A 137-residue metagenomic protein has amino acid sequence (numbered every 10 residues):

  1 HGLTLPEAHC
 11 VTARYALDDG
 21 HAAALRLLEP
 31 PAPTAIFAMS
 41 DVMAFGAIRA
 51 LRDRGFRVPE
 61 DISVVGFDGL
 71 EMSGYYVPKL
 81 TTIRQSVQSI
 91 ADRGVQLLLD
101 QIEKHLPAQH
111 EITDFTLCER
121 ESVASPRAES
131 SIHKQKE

Functional and structural regions predicted by a protein language model:
H1-E137: Bacterial carbohydrate/catabolite-sensing allosteric modules
